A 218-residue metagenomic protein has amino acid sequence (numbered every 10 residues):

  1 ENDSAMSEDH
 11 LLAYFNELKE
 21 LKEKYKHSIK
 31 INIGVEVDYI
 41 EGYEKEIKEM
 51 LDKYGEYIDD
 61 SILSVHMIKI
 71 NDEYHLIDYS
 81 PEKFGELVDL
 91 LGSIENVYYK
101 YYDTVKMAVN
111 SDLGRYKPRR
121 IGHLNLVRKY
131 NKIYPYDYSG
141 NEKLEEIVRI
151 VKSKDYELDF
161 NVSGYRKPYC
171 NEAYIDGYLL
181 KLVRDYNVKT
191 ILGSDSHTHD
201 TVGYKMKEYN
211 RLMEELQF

Functional and structural regions predicted by a protein language model:
E1, I77-D78, R119-K132: Active-site-proximal loop/short-helix segments that contain or immediately flank catalytic acid/base residue(s)
E1-Y79, Y99, T201: A metal-dependent hydrolase metal-coordination microenvironment
F15-S28, E49-I58, S111-Y116, I147-D155 (+1 more regions): Acidic (Asp/Glu)-rich catalytic clusters
I31-V35, S61-L63, R120-G122, L158-F160 (+1 more regions): Hydrophobic faces of well-ordered beta-strands that scaffold small-molecule active sites in alpha/beta enzyme cores
N32-E46, G92-K106, N131-N141, C170: Active-site glycine- and acidic-residue-rich loops that bind and position anionic ligands or nucleotide-like cofactors
E36-I40, H66-I68, L124-K129, N161-Y165 (+1 more regions): Active-site beta-loop-alpha junctions enriched in small/polar residues
I68-Y116: Active-site-proximal loop/helix segment associated with metal-binding centers of metalloenzymes
N131-F218: Charged catalytic cores and adjacent phosphate/nucleic-acid-binding surfaces used for phosphate/nucleic-acid chemistry
